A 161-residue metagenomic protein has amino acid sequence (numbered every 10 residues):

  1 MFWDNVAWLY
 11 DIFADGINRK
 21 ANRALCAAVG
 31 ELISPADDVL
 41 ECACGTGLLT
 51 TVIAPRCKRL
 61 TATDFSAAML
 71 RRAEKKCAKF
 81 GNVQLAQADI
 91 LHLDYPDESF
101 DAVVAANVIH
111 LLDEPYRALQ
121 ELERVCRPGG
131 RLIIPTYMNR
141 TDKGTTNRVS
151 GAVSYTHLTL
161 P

Functional and structural regions predicted by a protein language model:
M1-W8: N-terminal, positively charged/glycine-rich alpha-helical extensions of SAM-dependent methyltransferases
L9-C26: Conserved SAM-binding loop and adjacent beta-strand
S34, L112-D113, C126-R127: Helix-to-beta-strand junctions that scaffold the AdoMet/dcAdoMet cofactor pocket in Class I SAM-dependent enzymes
L40-H92: Class I SAM-dependent methyltransferase SAM/SAH-binding core
V104: A conserved beta-strand element that flanks and buttresses the S-adenosyl-L-methionine
Y116-P128: A short glycine-rich, Lys/Arg-flanked "PGG" loop and its adjoining helix->strand segment in the class I
I133-Y155: Conserved class I S-adenosyl-L-methionine
T156-P161: Conserved small/polar residues in nucleotide/adenosyl-binding loops
